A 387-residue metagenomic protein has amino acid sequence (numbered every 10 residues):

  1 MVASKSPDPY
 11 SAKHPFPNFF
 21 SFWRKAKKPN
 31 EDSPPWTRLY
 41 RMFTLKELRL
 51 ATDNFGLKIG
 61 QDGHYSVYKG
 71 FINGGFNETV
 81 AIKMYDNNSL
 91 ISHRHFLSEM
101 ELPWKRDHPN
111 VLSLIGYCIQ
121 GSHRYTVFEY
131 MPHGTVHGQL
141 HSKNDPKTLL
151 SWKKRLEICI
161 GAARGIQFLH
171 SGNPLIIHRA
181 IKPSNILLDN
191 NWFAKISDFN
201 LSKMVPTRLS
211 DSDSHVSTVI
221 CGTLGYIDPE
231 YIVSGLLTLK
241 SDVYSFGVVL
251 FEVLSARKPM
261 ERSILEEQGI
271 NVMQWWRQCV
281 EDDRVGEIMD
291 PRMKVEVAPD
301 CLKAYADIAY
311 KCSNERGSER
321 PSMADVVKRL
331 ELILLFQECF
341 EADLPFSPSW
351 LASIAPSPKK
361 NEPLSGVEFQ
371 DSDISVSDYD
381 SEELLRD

Functional and structural regions predicted by a protein language model:
M1-R38, N77-V80, V297-I308, E315-D387: Intrinsically disordered, low-complexity cytosolic regulatory tails and linkers adjacent to catalytic/signaling modules
S66-N87: Glycine-rich ATP phosphate-binding loop
F96-E101: Regulatory alphaC helix of protein kinase catalytic domains
S113-R124, P132: Short beta-strand micro-motifs within the conserved protein kinase catalytic domain, predominantly in the N-lobe
H170, L175-L188: Catalytic-loop of the protein kinase fold
D242: Conserved catalytic-loop aspartate of Hanks-type protein kinases
